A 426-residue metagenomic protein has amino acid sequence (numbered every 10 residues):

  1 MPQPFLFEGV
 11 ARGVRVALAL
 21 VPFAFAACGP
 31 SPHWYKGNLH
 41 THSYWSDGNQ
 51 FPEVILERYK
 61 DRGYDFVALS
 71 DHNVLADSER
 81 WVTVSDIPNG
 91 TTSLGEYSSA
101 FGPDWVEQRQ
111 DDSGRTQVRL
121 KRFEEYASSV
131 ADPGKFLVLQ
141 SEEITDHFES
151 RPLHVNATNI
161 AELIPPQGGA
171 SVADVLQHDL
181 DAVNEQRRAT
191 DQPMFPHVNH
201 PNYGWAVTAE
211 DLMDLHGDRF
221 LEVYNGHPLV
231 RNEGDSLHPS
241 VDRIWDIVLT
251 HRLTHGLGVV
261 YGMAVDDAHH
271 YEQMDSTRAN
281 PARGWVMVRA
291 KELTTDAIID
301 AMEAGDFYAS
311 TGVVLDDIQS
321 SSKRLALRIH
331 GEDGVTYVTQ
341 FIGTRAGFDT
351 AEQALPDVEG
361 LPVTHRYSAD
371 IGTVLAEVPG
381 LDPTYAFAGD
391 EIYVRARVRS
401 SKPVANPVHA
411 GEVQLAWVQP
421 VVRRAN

Functional and structural regions predicted by a protein language model:
M1-R12: N-terminal secretory signal peptides that target proteins for export/translocation
G13-A26: Bacterial N-terminal signal peptides
C28-G29, H33, S46, P52-L56 (+2 more regions): C-terminal functional module detector
S31-N199, G204-T208, L229-E233, L237-R243 (+3 more regions): A metal-dependent hydrolase metal-coordination microenvironment
E57-D61, E210-G217, N280: Short, surface-exposed basic-aromatic patches at helix termini and helix-loop junctions that form
E210-V230, M287-D296: Structural recognition of alpha->loop->beta junctions
V223-Y224, V248, V265: Catalytic-domain carbohydrate-binding cleft regions of carbohydrate-active enzymes
